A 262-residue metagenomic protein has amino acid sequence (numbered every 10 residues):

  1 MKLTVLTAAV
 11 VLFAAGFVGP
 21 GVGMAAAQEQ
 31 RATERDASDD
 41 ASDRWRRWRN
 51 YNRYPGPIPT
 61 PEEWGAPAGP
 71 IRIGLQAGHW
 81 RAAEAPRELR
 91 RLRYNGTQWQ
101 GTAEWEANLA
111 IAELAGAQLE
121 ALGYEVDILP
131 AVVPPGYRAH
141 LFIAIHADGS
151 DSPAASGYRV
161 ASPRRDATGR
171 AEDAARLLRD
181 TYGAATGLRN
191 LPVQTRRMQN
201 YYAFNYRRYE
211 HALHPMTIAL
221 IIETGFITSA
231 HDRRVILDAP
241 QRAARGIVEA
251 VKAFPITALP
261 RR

Functional and structural regions predicted by a protein language model:
K2-R262: Catalytic-site microenvironment of enzymes that process N-acetyl-hexosamine-containing cell-wall polysaccharides
